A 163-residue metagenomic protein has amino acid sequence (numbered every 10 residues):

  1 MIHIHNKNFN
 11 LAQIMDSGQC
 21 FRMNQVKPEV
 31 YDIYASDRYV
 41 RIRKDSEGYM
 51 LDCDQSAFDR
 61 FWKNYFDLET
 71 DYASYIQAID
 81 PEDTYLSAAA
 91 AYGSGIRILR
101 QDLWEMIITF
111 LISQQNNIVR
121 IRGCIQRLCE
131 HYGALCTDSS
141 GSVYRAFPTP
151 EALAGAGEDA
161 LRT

Functional and structural regions predicted by a protein language model:
M1-T163: HhH-family (HhH-GPD) DNA N-glycosylase catalytic core used in base-excision repair
